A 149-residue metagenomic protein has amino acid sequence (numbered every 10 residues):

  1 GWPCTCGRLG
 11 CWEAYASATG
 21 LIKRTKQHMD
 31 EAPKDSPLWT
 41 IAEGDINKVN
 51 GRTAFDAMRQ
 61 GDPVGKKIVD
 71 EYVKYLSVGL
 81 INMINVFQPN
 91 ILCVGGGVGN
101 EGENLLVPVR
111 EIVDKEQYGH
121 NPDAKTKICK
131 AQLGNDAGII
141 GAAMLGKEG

Functional and structural regions predicted by a protein language model:
W2-P3, R8-G149: ATP-binding/phosphotransfer module of carbohydrate and carboxylate kinases, centering on a glycine-rich
